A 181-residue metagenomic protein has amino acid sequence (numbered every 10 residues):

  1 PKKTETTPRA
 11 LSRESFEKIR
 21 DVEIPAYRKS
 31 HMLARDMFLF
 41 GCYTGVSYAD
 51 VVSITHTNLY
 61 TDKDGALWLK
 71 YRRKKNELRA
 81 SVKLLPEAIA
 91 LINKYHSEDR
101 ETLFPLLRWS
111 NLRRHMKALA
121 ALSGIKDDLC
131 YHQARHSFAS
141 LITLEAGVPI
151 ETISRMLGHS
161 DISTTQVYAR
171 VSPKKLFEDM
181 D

Functional and structural regions predicted by a protein language model:
P1-Y48, V52, E98, A146: Basic, Lys/Arg- and aromatic-enriched nucleic-acid-binding interface segment
K3-K18, T44, S53-L91: Conserved tyrosine-mediated DNA breakage-rejoining catalytic core shared by Y-recombinases
E5-T6, K74-N93, S97-A118, C130: C-terminal catalytic core of Y-nucleophile DNA break-rejoin enzymes
A10, R73-E77, I89, W109 (+1 more regions): Catalytic-site neighborhood detector that most strongly recognizes the C-terminal catalytic loop/helix of tyrosine
I19-A26, T57, A90, K94 (+1 more regions): Conserved helix-loop functional segments at active or binding sites
M32-M37, W109-S110, K126-A146: Short basic/aromatic active-site micro-motif
L39, Y43-D50, A118, R135-S160 (+1 more regions): C-terminal catalytic core of tyrosine-transesterase DNA break-rejoin enzymes
N58-G65, K126-D127, G147-V167, E178: Short, polar N-cap/turn motifs at the start of nucleic acid-interacting alpha helices
